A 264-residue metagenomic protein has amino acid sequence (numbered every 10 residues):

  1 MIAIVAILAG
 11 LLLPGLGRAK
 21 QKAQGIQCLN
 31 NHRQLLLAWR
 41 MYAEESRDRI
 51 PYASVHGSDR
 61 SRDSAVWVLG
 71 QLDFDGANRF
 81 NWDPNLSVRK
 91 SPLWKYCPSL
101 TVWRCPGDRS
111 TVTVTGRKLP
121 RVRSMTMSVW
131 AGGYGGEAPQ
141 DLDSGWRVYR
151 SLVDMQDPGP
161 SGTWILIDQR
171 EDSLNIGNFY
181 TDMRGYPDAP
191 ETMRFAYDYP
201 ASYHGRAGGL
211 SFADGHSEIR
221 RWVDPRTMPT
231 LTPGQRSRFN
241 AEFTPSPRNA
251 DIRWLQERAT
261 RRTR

Functional and structural regions predicted by a protein language model:
M1-K20: N-terminal single-pass transmembrane signal-anchor helix
A3, I7-L8, Q24-Q27, R47: Conserved acidic
A9, Q21-A23, M41, G185: Hydrophobic alpha-helical segments, especially transmembrane helices and their immediate juxtamembrane helical caps
R18-H32: Aliphatic-rich helix starts adjacent to a transmembrane/signal segment
C28-R264: Short, well-structured segments within or immediately adjacent to enzyme catalytic domains that line ligand-binding
